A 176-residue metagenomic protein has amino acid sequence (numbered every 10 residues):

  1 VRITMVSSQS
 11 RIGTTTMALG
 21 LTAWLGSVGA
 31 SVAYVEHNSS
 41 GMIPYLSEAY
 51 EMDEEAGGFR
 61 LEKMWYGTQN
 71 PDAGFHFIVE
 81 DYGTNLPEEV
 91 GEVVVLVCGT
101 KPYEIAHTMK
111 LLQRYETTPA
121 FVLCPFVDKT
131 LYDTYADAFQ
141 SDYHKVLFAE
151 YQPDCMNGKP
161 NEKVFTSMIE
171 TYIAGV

Functional and structural regions predicted by a protein language model:
R2-I12, L19, S27-V90, Q152-M156: P-loop/Walker-type NTP enzyme "switch/lid" segment
M17-G26, L112: Histidine-anchored nucleotide/phosphate-binding helix
A23, M52-E55, R114, T166: Solvent-exposed, non-transmembrane amphipathic alpha-helical segments
S27-A30, G57-R60, P119-L123, K145-A149 (+1 more regions): Glycine-rich loops and low-complexity Gly/Arg-rich segments that provide flexible linkers or classic glycine-based
L46, Y115, V164-M168: Generic hydrophobic, helix-prone segments enriched in Leu/Val/Ile
H76-P160: Conserved catalytic-core segment of NTP-binding enzymes
N157-V176: NTP-binding/hydrolysis catalytic cores, primarily Walker-type P-loop NTPases
